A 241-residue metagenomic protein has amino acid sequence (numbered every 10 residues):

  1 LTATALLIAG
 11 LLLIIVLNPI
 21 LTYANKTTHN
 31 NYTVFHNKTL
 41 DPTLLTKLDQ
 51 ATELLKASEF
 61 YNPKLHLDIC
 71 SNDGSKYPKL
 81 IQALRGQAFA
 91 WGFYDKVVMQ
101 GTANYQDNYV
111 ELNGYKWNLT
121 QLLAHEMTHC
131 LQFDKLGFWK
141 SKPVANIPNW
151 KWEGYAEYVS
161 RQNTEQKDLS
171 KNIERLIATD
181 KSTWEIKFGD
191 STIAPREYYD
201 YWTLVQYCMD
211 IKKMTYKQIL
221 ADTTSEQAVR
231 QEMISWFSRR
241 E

Functional and structural regions predicted by a protein language model:
A5-N18, S182-E241: Pan-zinc metallopeptidase signature
T22-C130, D134-G137, V229: Juxtacatalytic substrate-recognition/specificity segment
L45-T52, A124, E153, E157 (+2 more regions): Extracytoplasmic/secreted envelope proteins and their assembly/folding machinery, especially bacterial periplasmic
E53-F60, T128-G137, E157-E165, Q206-M214 (+2 more regions): Sec-exported extracytoplasmic/periplasmic mature domains
S58-C70, F138-V144, L169-N172, T215-D222: Surface-exposed patches in mature extracellular/periplasmic domains of secreted proteins
T128-H129, D134-W139, R175-I193: Short amphipathic alpha-helical segments and their helix-coil junctions
K142-T183: Post-HExxH zinc-binding segment in Zn-dependent metallohydrolases
